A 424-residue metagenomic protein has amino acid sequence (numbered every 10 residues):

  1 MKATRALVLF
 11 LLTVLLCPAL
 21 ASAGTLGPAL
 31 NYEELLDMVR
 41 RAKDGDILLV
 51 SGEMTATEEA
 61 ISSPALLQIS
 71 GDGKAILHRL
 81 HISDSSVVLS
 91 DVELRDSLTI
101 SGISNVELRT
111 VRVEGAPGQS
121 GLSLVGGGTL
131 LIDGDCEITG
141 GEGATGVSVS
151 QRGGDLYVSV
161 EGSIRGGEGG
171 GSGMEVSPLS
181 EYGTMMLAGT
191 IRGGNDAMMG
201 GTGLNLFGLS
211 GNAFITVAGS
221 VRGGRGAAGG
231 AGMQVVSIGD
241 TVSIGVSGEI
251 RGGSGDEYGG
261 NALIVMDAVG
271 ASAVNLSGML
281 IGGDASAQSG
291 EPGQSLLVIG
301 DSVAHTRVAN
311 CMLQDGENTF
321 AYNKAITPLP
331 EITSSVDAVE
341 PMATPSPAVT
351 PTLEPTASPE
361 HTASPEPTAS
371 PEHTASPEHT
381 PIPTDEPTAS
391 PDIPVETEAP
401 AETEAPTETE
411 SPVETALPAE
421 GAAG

Functional and structural regions predicted by a protein language model:
T4-S22: Sec-dependent N-terminal signal peptides of Gram-positive bacterial secreted proteins and lipoproteins
A6, R152-G153, G193, G223 (+3 more regions): Positively charged, low-complexity intrinsically disordered regions
L12, P18, M54, T110 (+11 more regions): N-terminal regions of proteins, emphasizing targeting and processing segments when present
A21-A23, T333, E340-G424: Ser/Thr-rich, Proline-interspersed low-complexity disordered segments
G24-A29: A short beta-strand micro-motif
L30-L36, D46-L67, D72-H78, V92-L94: N-terminal extracellular ligand-recognition/capping segment immediately after the signal peptide
D44, S63-Q68, I82-D91, T99-G118 (+1 more regions): Surface-exposed loop/turn motifs in large extracellular/passenger domains
